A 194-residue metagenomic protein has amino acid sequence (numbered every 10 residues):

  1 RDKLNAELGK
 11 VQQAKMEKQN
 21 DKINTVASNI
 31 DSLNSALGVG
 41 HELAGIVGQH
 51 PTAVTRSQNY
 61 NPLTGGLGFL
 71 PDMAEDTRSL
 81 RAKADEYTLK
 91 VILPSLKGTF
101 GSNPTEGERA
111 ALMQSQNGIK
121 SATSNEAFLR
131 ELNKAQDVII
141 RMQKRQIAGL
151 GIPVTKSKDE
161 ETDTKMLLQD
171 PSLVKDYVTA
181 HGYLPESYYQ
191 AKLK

Functional and structural regions predicted by a protein language model:
R1-Q169, G182: A sequence/structure-level signal for intrinsically flexible, low-complexity segments enriched in small
K175-V178: K/R-rich mixed-charge low-complexity regions
Y183-K194: Short, low-complexity, Pro/Ser/Thr/Gly-rich segments in the mature regions of secreted, periplasmic
